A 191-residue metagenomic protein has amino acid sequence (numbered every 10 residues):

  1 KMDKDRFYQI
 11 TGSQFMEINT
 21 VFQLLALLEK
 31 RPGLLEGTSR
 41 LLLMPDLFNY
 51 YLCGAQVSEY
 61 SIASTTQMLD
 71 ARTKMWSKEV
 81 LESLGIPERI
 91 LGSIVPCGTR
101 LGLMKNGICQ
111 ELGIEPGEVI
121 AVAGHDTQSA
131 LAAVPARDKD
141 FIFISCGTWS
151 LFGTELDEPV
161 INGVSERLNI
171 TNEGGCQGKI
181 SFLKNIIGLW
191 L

Functional and structural regions predicted by a protein language model:
K1: Glycine-rich, flexible loop motifs
K4-T127: Gly/Ser/Thr-rich active-site cleft segment
Q110, E118, A123-L191: Catalytic phosphate/nucleotide-handling subdomain of diverse soluble enzymes
